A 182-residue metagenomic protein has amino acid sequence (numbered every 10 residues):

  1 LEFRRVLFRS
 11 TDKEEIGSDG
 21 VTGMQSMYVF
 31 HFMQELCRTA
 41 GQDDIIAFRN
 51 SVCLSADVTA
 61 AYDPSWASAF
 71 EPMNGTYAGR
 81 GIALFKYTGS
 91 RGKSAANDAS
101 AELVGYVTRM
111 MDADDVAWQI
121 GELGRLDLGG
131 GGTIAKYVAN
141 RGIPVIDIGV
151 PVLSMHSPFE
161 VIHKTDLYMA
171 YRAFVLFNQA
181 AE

Functional and structural regions predicted by a protein language model:
E2-L7: Short, small-residue-biased leader/transition segments that mark boundaries at the very start of proteins
T11-K13: Predominantly late transmembrane helices and immediately cytosolic-facing juxtamembrane segments
S18-Q25, F70, N178-E182: Non-transmembrane, aqueous-exposed alpha-helical and coiled segments at domain scale
G20-T22, N50-T76: Conserved ATP-utilizing enzyme core subdomain
S26-L54: A glycine-rich helix N-cap at a beta->alpha junction
D57, I148, F174: Hydrophobic, well-ordered secondary-structure elements that form the walls of internal hydrophobic environments
D63-W66, F70-S157: Active-site-adjacent substrate-binding region of metalloamidase/peptidase-like peptide-processing proteins
D147, F159-I162, D166-M169: Long, compositionally biased intrinsically disordered regions
